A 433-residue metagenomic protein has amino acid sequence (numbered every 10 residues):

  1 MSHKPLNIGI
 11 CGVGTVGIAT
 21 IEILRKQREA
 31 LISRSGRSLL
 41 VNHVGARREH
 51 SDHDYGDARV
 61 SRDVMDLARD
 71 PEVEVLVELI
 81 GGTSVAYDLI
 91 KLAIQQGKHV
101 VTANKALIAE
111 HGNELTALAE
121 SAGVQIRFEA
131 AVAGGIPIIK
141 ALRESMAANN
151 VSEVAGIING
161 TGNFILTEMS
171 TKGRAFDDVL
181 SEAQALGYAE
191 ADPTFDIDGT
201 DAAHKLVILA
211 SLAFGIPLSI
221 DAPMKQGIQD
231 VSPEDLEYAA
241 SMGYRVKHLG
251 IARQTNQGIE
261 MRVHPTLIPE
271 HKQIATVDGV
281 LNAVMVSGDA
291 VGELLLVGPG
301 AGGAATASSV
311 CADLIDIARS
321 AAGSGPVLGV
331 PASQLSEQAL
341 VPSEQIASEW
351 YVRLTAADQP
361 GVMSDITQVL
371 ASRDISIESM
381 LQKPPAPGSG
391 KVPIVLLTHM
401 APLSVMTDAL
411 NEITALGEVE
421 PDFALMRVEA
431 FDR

Functional and structural regions predicted by a protein language model:
M1-Q96: N-terminal glycine-/serine-/threonine-rich beta1-alpha1-beta2 phosphate-ribose binding loop of Rossmann-like
A86-Q96, K105-R143: Rossmann-fold NAD(P)-binding glycine/threonine-rich loop
H99-V101, I377: A short hydrophobic/small-residue beta-strand
E120-D201, I208: Rossmann-like NAD(P)H-binding beta-loop-alpha module
D178-T276, L281-A283: Substrate-binding/catalytic subdomain of NAD(P)-dependent oxidoreductase enzymes
I228, G292-L294, G298-A304: Glycine-rich phosphate/pyrophosphate-binding beta-alpha loops
H264-D289, G303-A304, A371, S376-G388: Low-complexity, glycine/alanine/valine/leucine- and proline-rich hydrophobic stretches
S309, L314-R433: A conserved regulatory-domain signal marking ACT and ACT-like small-molecule sensing domains and adjacent regulatory
